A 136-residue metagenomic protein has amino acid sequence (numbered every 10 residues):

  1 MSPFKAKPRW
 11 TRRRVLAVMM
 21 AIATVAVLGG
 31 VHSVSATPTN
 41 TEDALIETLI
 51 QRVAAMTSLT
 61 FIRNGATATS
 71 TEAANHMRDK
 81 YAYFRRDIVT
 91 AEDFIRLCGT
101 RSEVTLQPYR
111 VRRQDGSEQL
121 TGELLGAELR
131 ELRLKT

Functional and structural regions predicted by a protein language model:
M1-R9: N-terminal secretory signal peptides that target proteins for export/translocation
W10-M20: N-terminal export leaders
V18-G29: Bacterial N-terminal signal peptides
A21, R52-A55, D79, T100: Residues within well-ordered alpha-helical secondary structure of globular protein domains
V34-P38: Boundary at the C-terminal end of the N-terminal hydrophobic targeting segment
N40-F61: Hydrophobic/aromatic-rich, well-ordered segments within soluble, folded domains that form packed cores
T60, N64-T136: Compact alpha-helical subdomains of small soluble proteins
